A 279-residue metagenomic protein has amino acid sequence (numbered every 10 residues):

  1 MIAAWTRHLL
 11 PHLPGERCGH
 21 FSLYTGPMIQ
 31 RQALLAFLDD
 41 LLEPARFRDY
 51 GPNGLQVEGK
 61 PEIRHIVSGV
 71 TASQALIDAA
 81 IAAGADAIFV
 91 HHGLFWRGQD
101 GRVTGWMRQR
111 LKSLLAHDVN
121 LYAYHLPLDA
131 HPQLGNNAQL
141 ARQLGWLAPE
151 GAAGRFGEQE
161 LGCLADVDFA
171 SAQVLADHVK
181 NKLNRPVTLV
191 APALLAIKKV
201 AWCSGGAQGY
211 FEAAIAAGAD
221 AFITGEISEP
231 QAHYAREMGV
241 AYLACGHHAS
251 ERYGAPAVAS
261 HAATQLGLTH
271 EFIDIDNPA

Functional and structural regions predicted by a protein language model:
M1-I2: Short hydrophobic transmembrane-like helices used for membrane targeting/insertion
L23-Y24: Short, positively charged and aromatic/hydrophobic N-terminal segments
M28-A279: Active-site catalytic microenvironments in core metabolic enzymes, especially phosphate/sugar-handling
